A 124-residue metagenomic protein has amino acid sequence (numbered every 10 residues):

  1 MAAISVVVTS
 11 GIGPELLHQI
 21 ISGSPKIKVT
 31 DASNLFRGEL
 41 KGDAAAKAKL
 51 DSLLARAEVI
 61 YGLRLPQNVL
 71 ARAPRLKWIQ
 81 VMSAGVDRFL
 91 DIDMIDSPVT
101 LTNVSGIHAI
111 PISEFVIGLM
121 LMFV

Functional and structural regions predicted by a protein language model:
M1-V59: N-terminal glycine-/charge-rich "phosphate-binding" loop or analogous flexible N-terminal tail
R56-V124: Phosphate/diphosphate ligand-binding glycine-rich loop within oxidoreductases
